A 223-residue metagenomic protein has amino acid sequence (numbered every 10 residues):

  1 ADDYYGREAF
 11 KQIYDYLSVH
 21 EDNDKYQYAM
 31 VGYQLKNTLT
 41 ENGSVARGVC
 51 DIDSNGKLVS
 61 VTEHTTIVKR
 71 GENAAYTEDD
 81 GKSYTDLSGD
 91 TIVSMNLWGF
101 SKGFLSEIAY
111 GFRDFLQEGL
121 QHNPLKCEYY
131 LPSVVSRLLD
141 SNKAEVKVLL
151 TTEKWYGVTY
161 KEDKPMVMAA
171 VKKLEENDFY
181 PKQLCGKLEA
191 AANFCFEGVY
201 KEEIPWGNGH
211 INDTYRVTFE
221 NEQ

Functional and structural regions predicted by a protein language model:
A1-Y4: The conserved acidic donor/metal-binding loop of glycosyltransferases
G6-L97: Conserved core of the sugar-phosphate nucleotidyltransferase
V31, L149-T151, W206: Conserved beta-strand termini and adjacent loop/short-helix elements that scaffold enzyme active sites in alpha/beta
N37-N42, R137, I204-G207: Short linear motifs in intrinsically disordered
C50-I52, V148, T214: A structural signal for short hydrophobic beta-strand segments in well-ordered beta-sheet cores
I52-K57, T152, T218-E222: Short acidic-glycine loop/turn motifs at beta-strand connectors
S54, V61-G186: Conserved alpha/beta core of the MobA/IspD/sugar-nucleotide pyrophosphorylase nucleotidyltransferase superfamily
Q183-Q223: Conserved NTP-binding catalytic cores of kinases and kinase-like/nucleotidyltransferase enzymes across multiple kinase
